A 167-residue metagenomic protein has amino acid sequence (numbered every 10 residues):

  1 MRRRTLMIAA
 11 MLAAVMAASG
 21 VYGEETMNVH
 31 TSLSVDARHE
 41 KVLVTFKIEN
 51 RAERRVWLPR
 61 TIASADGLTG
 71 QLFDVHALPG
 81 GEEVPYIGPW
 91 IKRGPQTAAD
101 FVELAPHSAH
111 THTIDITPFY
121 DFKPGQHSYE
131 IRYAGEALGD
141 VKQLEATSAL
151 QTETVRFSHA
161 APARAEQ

Functional and structural regions predicted by a protein language model:
M1-I8: Bacterial N-terminal signal peptides that target proteins for export
A9-A17: Bacterial N-terminal signal peptides
E24-H39: N-terminal edge beta-strand
E40-V44: Structural beta-strand segments of beta-rich domains
F46-A52: Asparagine-centered strand-capping/turn motif at beta-strand->loop junctions
L58-E103: The feature marks short-to-medium sequence segments in extracytoplasmic or secretory-pathway proteins
V102-D115: Short Pro-Gly-centered flexible turn/kink motifs
P118-Q167: Terminal connector regions
